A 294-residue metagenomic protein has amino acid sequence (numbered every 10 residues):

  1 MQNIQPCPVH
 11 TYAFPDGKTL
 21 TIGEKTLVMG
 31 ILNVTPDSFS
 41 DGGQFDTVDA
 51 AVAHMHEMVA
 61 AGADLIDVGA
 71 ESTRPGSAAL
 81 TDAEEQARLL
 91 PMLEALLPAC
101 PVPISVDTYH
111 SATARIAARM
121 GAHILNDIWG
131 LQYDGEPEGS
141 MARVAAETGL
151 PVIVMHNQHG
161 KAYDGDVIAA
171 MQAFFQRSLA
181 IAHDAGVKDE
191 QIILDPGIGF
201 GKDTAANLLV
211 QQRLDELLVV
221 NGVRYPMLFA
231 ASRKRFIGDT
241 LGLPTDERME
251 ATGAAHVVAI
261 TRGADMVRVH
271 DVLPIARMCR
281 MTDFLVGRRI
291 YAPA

Functional and structural regions predicted by a protein language model:
N3-Y12, G23, S40-H54, T73-V102 (+5 more regions): Active-site-adjacent loop and "lid" segments of alpha/beta metabolic enzymes
G17-T19: Detector for glycine-centered tight turns/loop "hinges" at secondary-structure junctions
K25-L27: A short, charged/proline- and glycine-enriched loop that marks the coil->beta-strand transition at the N-terminal
L32: Active-site-adjacent mobile loop/cap segments within catalytic or ligand-binding domains
P36: Catalytic-pocket segment enriched in acidic/His residues
A53-G69: Catalytic domains of carbohydrate-active enzymes, especially glycoside hydrolases
